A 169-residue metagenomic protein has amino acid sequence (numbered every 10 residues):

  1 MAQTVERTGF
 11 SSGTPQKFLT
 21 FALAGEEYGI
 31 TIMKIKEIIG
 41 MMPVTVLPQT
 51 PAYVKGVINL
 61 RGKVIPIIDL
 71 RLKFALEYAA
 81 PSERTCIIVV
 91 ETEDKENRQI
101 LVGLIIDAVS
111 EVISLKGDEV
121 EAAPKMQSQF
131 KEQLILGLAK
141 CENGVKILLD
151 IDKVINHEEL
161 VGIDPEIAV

Functional and structural regions predicted by a protein language model:
M1-V169: An acidic, low-aromatic, low-complexity terminal/linker signal
